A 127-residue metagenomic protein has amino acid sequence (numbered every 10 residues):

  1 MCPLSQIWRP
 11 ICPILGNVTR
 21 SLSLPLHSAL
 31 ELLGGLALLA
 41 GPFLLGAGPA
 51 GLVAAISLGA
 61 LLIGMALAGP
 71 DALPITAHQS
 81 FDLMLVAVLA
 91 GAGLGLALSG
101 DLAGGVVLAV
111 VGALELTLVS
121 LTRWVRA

Functional and structural regions predicted by a protein language model:
M1-A29, V125-A127: Intrinsic N-terminal pre-sequences and regulatory tails
C2-L15, L33-A37, I56-G69: Hydrophobic, membrane-facing alpha-helical anchors
L15-P25, G46-P49, V53, L73-A77 (+1 more regions): Juxtamembrane loop-transmembrane helix junctions in multi-pass integral membrane proteins, especially the extracellular
L15-T19, M65-P74, V119-W124: C-terminal ends of transmembrane helices
H27-A47, L61-A66, M84-G100, G112-T122: Extracellular/lumenal glycan-associated surfaces
P49-L61, G105-V111: Structural signature of hydrophobic alpha-helical transmembrane segments
T76-L85: Cytoplasmic-side transmembrane-helix entry/capping segments in multi-pass membrane proteins
